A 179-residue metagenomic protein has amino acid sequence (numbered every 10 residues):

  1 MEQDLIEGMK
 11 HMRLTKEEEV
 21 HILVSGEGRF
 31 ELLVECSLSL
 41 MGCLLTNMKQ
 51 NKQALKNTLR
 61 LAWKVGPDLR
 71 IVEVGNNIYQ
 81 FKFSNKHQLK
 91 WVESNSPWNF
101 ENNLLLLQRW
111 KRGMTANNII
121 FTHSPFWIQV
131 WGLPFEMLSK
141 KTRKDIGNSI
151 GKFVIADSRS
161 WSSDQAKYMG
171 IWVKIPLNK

Functional and structural regions predicted by a protein language model:
M1-W127, L133-S139, A156-S160: Nucleic acid-contacting regions in RNA/DNA-associated proteins, especially the beta1-alpha1 entry segment
N85, G147, V173: Terminal peptide-recognition signature
G113, N178-K179: Active-site/binding-pocket entry motifs
S139-G151: The catalytic Nudix box helix
N148-I155, N178: Short helix-capping and hinge/turn segments at secondary-structure transitions, especially at repeat and domain
D157-N178: BRCT (BRCA1 C-terminal) domain core and associated BRCT-interaction motifs
